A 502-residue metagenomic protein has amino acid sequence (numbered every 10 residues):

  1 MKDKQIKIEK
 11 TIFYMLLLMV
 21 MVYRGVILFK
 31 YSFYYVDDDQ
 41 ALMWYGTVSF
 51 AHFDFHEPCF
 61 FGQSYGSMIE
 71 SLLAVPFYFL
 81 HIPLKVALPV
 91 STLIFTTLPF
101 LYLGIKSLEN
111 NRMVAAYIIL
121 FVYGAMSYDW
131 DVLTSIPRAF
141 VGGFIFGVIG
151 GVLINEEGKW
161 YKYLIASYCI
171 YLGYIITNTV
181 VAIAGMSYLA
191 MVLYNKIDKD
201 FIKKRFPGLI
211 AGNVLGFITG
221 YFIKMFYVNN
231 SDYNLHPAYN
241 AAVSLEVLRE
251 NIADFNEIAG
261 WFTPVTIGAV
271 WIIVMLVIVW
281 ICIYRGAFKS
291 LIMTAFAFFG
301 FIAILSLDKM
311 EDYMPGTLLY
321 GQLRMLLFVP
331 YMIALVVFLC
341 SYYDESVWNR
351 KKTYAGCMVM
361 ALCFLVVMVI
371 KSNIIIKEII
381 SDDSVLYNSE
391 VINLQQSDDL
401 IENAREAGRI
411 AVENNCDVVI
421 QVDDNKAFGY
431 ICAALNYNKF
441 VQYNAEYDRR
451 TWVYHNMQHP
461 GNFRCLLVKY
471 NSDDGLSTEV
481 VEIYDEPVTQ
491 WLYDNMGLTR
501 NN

Functional and structural regions predicted by a protein language model:
K10, V90-M113, V277-I283: Transmembrane-helix motifs of polytopic, lipid-linked glycan transferases
F13-L17, I210-V214, I267-W271, G286-F298 (+1 more regions): Signature aromatic-anchored transmembrane alpha helix within multi-pass, membrane-resident enzymes that catalyze glycan
L28-G46, F61-L72: Extracytoplasmic catalytic/substrate-binding loops of multi-pass membrane glycan-assembly enzymes
L28-K30, K85, Y117-F144, I175: Aromatic- and kink-enriched transmembrane "portal" helix at the membrane-lumen/periplasm boundary that abuts
F146-Y163: Membrane-interface transmembrane helices that cradle and orient dolichyl/undecaprenyl
K162-N178, A184-L189, V214-L215: Membrane-interface alpha helices of multi-pass inner-membrane proteins
A182, T294, L307, E311-N349: Hydrophobic/aromatic-rich transmembrane helices and adjacent perimembrane loops
A361-A434, L492-N502: Membrane-embedded, lumen/periplasm-facing catalytic core of multi-pass transferases that use lipid-linked donors
